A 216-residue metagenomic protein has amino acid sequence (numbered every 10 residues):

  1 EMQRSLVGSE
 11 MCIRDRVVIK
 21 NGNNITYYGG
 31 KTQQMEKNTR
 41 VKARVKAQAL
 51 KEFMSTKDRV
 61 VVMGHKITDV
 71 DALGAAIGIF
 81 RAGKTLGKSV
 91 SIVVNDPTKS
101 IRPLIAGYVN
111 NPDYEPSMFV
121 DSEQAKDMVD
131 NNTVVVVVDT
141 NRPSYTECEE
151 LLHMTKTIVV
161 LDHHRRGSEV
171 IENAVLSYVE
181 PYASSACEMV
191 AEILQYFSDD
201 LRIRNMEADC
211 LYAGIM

Functional and structural regions predicted by a protein language model:
Q3-S5, S9-E10, R14, K20-N23 (+1 more regions): Replace "Mg2+/Mn2+-dependent" with "divalent metal-dependent
